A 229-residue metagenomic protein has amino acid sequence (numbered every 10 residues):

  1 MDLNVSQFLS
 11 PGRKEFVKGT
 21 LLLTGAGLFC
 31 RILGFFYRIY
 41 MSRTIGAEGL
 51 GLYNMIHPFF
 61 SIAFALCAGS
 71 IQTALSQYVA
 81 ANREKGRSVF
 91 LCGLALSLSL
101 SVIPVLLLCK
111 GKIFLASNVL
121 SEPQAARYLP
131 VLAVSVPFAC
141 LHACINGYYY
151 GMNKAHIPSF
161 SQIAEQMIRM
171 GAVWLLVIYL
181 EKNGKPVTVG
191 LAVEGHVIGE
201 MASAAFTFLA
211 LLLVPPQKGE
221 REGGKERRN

Functional and structural regions predicted by a protein language model:
M1-L33, K225-N229: N-terminal membrane topogenesis motif
V17, N54, K85-S99: Interfacial transmembrane-helix starts/ends
M41-S61, Q124-R127, K185-E194, N229: Interfacial/gating helices of multi-pass transporter permease domains
N54-Y78, V134-F138: Small-residue-rich midsections of specific transmembrane alpha-helices
I103-A126: Short membrane-interface helical motifs at transmembrane helix boundaries in multi-pass membrane transporters
S121-I145, G171: Alpha-helical transmembrane segments of multi-pass membrane proteins
A139-S161: Membrane-interface junctions at transmembrane-helix termini in multi-pass inner-membrane proteins
A155-I157, M167-A205, A210: Membrane-interface helix-loop junctions in multi-pass transport and translocation proteins
